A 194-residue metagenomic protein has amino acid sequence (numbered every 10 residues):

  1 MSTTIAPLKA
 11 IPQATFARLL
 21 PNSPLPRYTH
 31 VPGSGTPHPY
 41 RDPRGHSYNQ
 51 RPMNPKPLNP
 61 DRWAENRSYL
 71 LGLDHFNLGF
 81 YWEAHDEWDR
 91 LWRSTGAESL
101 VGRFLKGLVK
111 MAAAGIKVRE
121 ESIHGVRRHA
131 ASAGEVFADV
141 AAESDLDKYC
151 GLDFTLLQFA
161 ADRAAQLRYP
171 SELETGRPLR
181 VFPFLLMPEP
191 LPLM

Functional and structural regions predicted by a protein language model:
S2-E83, E87-T95, D139-M194: N-terminal alpha-helical interaction modules that lie
W82-E83, G102, H124-R128: Short, solvent-exposed positions on alpha-helices
G96-V101: Flexible helix-coil transition and linker loops at the boundaries of alpha-helical arrays
A113-S122: Extended, well-ordered alpha-helical segments in internal regulatory regions
S122-A142: TPR/TPR-like (Sel1-like) alpha-helical repeat modules
